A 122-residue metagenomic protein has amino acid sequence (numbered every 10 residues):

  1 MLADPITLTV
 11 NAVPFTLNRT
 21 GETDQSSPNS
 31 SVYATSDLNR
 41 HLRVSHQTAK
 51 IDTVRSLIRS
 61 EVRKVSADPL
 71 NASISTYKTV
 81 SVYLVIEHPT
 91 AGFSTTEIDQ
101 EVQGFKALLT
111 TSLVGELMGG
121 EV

Functional and structural regions predicted by a protein language model:
M1, D37, T53, S75-T79: A generic structural signal for short, non-catalytic loop/turn and secondary-structure boundary residues
M1-N18, V114-V122: Short, intrinsically disordered N-terminal pre-domain segments
T9-N11, S45-Q47, V85-P89: A structural detector for beta-sheet-dominated domains
V13-T35: Extended, solvent-exposed segments with strong compositional bias
S27-R59: Amphipathic, interaction-prone secondary-structure segments
R59-V65: Short, acidic/charged, Gly/Pro-enriched secondary-structure junctions
V65-L117: Beta-strand-rich solenoidal segments
